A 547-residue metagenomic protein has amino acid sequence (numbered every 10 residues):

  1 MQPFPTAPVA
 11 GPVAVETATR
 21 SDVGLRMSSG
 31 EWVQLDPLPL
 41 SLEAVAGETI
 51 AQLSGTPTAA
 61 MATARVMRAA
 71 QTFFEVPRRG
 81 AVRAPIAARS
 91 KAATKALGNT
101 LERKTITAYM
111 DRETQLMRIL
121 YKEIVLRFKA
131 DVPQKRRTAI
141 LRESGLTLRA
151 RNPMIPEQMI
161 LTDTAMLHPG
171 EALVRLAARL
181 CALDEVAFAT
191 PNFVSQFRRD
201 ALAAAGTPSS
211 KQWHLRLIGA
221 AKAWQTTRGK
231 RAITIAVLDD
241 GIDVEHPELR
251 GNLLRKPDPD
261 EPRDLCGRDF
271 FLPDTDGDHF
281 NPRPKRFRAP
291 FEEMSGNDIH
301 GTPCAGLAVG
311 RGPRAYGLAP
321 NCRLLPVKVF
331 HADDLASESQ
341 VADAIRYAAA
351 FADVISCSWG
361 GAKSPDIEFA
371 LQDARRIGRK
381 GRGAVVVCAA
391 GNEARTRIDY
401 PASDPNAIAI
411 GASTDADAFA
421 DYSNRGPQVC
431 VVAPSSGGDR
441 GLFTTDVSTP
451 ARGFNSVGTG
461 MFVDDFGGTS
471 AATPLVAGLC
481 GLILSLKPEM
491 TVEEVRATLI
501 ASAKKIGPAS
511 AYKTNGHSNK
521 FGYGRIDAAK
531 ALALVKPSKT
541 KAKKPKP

Functional and structural regions predicted by a protein language model:
M1-S144, C181-R199, G219, K546: Autoinhibitory N-terminal propeptides
Q2, E113-E123, A150-T162, R175-T234 (+7 more regions): Protease zymogen maturation seam
M67-A87, R149-E171: Aromatic/histidine-rich interaction motifs
V125-R127, A150, F188-T190, T234-V237 (+9 more regions): Structural recognition of the beta-strand scaffold that forms the well-ordered cores of secreted hydrolase catalytic
L126, V186-A189, A223, D239 (+6 more regions): Generic structural signal for small/hydrophobic residues in well-ordered secondary structure, especially within
T207-R323, A336, Q340-V354, G378-G383 (+3 more regions): Active-site core segment of subtilase-fold serine proteases
F271-P273, D399-S485, E489, R525-K530: Extracellular S/T/G-rich loop segment that most often corresponds to the catalytic His/Ser-adjacent loop
Q340, A352-W359, S364-A370, G383-A384 (+3 more regions): C-terminal subdomain of the subtilisin-like protease fold in secreted/lumenal serine endopeptidases
